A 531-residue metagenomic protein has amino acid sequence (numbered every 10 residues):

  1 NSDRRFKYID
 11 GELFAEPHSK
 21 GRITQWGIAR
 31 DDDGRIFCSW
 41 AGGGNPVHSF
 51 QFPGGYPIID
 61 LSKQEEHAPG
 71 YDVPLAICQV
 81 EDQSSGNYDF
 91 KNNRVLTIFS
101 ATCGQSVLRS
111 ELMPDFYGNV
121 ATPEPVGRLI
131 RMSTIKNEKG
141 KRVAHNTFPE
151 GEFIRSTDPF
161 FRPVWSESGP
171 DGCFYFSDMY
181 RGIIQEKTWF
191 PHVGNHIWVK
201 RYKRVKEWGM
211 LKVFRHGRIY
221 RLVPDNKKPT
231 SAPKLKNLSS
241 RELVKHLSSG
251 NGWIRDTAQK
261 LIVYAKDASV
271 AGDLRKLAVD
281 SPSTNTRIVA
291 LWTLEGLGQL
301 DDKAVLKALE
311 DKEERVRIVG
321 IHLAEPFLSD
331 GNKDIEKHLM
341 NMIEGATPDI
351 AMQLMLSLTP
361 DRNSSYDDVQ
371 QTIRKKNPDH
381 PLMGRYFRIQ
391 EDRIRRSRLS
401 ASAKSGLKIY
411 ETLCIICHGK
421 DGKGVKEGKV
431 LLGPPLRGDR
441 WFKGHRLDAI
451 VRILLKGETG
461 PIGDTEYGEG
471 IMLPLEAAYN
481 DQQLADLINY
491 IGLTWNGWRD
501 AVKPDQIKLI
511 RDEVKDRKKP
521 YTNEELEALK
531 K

Functional and structural regions predicted by a protein language model:
N1-E242, W253, V263, V319: Beta-propeller domains with acidic blade repeats across secreted/periplasmic ectodomains and cytosolic WD/CNH propellers
F174-S177, I219, G406-K420, M472 (+1 more regions): The canonical Cys-X-X-Cys-His
M179-Y180, P224-D225, C417-E427, L455 (+3 more regions): Detector for the c-type heme attachment site
T230-P233, I254-K266, N285-Q299, A304-E310 (+5 more regions): Structural detector for internal amphipathic alpha-helices that build alpha-solenoid repeat scaffolds
G250-N251, P282-S283, K312-E313, A346-P348 (+2 more regions): Short inter-helical turns and helix N-cap capping residues of alpha-solenoid HEAT/ARM repeat scaffolds
D280, G422-I462, Y467-D481: Gly/Gly-Pro-rich "capping" loops immediately C-terminal to redox-active cysteine motifs in periplasmic/lumenal
Q390-E411, I416, D421-K426, L432: Electrostatic cytochrome c docking/interface patches
E391, R395-S402, E466-K531: Flexible coil segments in periplasmic/lumen-exposed cytochrome c-class electron-transfer proteins
